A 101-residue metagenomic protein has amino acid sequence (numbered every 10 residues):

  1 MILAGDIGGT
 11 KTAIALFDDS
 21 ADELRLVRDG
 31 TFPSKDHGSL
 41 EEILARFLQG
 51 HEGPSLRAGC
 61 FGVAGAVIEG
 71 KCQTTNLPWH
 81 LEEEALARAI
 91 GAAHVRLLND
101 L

Functional and structural regions predicted by a protein language model:
M1-G5, A58-F61: Short glycine- and Lys/Arg-enriched binding-loop motifs that mark or flank ligand-binding interfaces
I2-R46: Short glycine-rich, Thr/Ser-proximal phosphate-binding strand/loop in the N-terminal lobe of ATP-dependent enzymes
H51-L97, L101: Short beta-strand-loop/turn "lid" adjacent to the catalytic site in phosphate-handling enzymes
